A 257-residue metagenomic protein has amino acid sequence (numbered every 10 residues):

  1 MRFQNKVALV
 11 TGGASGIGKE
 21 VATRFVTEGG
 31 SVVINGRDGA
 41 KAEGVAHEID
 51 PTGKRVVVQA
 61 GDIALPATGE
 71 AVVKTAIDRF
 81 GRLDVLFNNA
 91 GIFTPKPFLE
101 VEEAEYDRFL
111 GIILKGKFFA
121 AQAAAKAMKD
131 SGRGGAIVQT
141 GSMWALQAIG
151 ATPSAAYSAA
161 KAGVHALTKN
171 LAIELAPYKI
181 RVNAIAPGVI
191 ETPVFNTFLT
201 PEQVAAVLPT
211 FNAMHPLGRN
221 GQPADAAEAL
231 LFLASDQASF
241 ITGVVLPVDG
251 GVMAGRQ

Functional and structural regions predicted by a protein language model:
V7, A14-G16, D38: Conserved glycine-rich cofactor-binding loop
F87, A176, R181, I241-G243: Short, small/polar-rich loop/turn modules that mediate ligand/substrate recognition or access, typified
P97-F98, E105-L110, F211: Substrate-binding pocket helix/loop in short-chain dehydrogenase/reductase
A121, A160, T168: Active-site helix of classical SDR
K126, I173-P177, S239: Alpha-helical segment proximal to the catalytic Tyr-Lys
S142: Residue(s) in the substrate-gating loop at a strand-loop-helix junction that position the organic substrate next
L231, T242-Q257: Short C-terminal tail/terminal secondary-structure segment of NAD(P)H-dependent dehydrogenase/reductase domains
